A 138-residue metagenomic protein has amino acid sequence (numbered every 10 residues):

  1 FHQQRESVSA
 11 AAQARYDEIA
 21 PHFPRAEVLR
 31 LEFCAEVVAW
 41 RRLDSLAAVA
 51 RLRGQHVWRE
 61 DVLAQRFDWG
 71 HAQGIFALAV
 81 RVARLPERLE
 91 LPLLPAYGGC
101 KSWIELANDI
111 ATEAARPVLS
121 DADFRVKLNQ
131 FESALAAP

Functional and structural regions predicted by a protein language model:
F1-P138: Structured alpha/beta reader/binder surfaces that contact nucleic acids or chromatin modification marks
